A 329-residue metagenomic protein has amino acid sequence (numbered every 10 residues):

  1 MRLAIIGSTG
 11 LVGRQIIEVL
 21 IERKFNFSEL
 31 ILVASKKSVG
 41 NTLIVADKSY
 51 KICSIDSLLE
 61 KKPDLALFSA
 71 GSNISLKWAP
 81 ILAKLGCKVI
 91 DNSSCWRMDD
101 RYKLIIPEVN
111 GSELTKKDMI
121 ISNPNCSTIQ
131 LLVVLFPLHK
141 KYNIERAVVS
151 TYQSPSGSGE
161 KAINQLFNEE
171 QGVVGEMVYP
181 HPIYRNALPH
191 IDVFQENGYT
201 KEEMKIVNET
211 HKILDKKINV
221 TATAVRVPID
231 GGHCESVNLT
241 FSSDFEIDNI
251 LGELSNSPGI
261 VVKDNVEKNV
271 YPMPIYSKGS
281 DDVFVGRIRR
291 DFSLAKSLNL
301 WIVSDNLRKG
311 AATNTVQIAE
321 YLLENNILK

Functional and structural regions predicted by a protein language model:
M1-I183, N219, V283-F284, I288-L294 (+3 more regions): N-terminal Rossmann-like NAD(P) cofactor-binding subdomain of oxidoreductases, focused on the glycine-rich
A66, P155-K329: Charged docking surfaces used in two-component/phosphorelay signaling
